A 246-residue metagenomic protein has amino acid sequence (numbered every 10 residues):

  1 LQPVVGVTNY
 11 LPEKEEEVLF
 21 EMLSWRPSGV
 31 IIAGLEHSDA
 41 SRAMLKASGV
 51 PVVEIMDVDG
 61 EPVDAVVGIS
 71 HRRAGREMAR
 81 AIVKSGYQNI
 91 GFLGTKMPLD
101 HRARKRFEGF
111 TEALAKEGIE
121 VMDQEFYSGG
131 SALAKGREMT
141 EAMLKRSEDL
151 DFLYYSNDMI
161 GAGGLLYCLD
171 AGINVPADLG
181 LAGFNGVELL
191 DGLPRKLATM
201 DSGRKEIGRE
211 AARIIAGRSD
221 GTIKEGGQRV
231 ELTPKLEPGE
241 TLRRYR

Functional and structural regions predicted by a protein language model:
L1-V4, E13, E17-S24, K46-E54 (+1 more regions): Bacterial carbohydrate/catabolite-sensing allosteric modules
N9-P12, A33-S38, M159: Short beta->alpha connector loops
V30: Intrinsically disordered, low-complexity polar regions and short flexible loop motifs
H37-A47: Active-site-adjacent beta->alpha loops and helix N-cap segments on the catalytic face of soluble alpha/beta enzymes
